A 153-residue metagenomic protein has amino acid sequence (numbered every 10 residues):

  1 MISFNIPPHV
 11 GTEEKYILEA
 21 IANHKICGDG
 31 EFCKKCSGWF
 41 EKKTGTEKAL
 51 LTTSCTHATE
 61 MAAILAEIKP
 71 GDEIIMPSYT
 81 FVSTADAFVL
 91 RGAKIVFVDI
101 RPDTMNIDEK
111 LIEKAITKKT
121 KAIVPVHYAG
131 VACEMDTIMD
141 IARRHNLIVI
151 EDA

Functional and structural regions predicted by a protein language model:
M1-I26: N-terminal "arm"/small-domain region of PLP-dependent enzymes with the aminotransferase-like
S3-I6, T52-T53, V124-V126: Short beta-strand segments
T12, K35, H57, V82-S83 (+1 more regions): Short alpha-helical
K15, T44, T53, H57 (+2 more regions): An amphipathic alpha-helix/helix-turn recognition signal
K15-A22, E31-G45, K110-K118, D136-N146: Replace "anionic and nucleotidyl ligands
D29-E73, A87-R91, F97-D99: Phosphate-binding glycine-rich loop
I64-A153: PLP-dependent aminotransferase-like
